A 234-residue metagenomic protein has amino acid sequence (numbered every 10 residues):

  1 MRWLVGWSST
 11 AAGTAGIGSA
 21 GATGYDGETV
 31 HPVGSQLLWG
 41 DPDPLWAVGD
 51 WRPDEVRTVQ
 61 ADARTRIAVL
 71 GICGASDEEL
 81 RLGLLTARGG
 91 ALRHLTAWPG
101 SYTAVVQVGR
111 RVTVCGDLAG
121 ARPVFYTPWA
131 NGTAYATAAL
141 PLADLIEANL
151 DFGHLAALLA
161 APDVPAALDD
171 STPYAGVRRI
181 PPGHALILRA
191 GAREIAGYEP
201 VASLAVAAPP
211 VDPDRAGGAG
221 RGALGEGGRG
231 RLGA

Functional and structural regions predicted by a protein language model:
M1-A234: Cysteine-centered catalytic environments shared across enzyme families
